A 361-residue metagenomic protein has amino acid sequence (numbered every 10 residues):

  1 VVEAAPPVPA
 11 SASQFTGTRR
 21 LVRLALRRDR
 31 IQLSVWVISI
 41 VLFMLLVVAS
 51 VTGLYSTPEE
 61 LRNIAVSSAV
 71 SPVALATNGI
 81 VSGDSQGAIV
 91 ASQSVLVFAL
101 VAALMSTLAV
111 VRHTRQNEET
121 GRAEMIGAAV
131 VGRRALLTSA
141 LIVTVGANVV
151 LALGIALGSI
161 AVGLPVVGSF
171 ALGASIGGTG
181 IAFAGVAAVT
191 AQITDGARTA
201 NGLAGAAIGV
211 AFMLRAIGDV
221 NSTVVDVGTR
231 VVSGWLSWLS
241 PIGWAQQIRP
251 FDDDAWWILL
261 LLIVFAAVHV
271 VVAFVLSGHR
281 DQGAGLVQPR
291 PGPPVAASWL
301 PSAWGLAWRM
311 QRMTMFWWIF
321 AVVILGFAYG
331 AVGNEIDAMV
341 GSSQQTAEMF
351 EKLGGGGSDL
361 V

Functional and structural regions predicted by a protein language model:
V1-I31, H279-M310: Transmembrane alpha-helical segments of polytopic membrane transport and secretion proteins
E3-A4, V8-S11, T52-G83, V210-A267 (+3 more regions): Terminal transmembrane helical anchor/hairpin motif
A4-P6, I142-R198, F212: Secretory targeting signals
I31-V73, V97-A103, L203-G218, T314-I336: Hydrophobic alpha-helical transmembrane segments of multi-pass membrane transport/permease proteins
W36-I40, L100, Q246-L300, M310-G326: Alpha-helical transmembrane segments of multi-pass membrane transporters/translocases
I89-Q116, I155, V361: Long, hydrophobic alpha-helical segments
V111-G146: Helix-loop-helix units of permease transmembrane domains in multi-pass membrane transporters, especially ABC
P301, G305-A307, Q311-V361: Juxtamembrane segments of multi-pass membrane proteins
